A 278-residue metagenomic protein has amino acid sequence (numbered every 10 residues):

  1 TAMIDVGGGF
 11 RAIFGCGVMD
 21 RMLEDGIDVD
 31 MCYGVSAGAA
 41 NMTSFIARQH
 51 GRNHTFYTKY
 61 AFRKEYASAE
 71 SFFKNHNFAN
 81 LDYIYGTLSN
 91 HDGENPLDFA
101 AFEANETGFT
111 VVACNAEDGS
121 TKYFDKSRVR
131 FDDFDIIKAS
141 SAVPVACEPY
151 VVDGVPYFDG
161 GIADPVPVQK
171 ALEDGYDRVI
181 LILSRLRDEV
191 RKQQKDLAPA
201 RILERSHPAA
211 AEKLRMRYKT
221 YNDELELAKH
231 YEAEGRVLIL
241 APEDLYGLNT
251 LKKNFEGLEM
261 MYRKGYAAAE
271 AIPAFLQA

Functional and structural regions predicted by a protein language model:
T1-V35, T43-A278: Patatin-like phospholipase
